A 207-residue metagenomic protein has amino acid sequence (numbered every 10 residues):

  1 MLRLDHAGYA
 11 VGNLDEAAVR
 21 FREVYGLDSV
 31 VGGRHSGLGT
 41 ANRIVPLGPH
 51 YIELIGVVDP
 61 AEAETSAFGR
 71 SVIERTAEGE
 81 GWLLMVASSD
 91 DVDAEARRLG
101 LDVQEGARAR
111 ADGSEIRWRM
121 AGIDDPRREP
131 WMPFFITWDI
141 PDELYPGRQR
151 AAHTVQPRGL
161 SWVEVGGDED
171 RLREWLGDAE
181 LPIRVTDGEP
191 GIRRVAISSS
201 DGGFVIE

Functional and structural regions predicted by a protein language model:
R3-N13, R43-I44, G48, E64-R98 (+2 more regions): Vicinal oxygen chelate
N13-I73: Glycine/small-residue-rich interface belts in oligomeric ring/scaffold proteins and their assembly partners
D15-D28, E95-R98, D168-D178: Amphipathic alpha-helical segments
V31-H35, V163, R184-G188: Short linear motifs in intrinsically disordered
I44, Y51-E53, V92-R158, E180-E207: Vicinal oxygen chelate
D59-G69, A87-S88, P133-E143: Short, surface-exposed, charge-dense and proline/glycine-enriched linear segments
